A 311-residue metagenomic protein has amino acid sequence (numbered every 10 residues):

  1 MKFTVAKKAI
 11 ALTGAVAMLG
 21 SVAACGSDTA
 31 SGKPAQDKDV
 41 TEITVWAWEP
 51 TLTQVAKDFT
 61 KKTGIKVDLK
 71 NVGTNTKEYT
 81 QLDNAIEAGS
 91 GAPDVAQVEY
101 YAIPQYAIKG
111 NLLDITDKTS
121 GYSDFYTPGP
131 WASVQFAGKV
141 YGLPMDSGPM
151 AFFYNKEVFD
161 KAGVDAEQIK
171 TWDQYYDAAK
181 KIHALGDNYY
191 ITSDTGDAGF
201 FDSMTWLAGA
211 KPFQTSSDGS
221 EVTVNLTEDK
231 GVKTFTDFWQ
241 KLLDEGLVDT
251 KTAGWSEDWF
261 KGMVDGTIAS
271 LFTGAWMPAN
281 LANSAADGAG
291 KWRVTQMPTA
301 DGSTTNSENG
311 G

Functional and structural regions predicted by a protein language model:
M1-I43, K61: Short, low-complexity disordered leader/linker segments with a strong preference for bacterial N-terminal type II
D37-P50, I65-K70, D94-V95, Y141: Short, well-ordered beta-strand elements
D58-Y126, K161-G163, G262, G266-S270: Extracytoplasmic "Venus flytrap"/periplasmic binding protein-like
N84, A92-D94, S123-F159, Y190 (+1 more regions): A structural signal for short loop-to-beta-strand junctions that line the ligand-binding cleft of periplasmic/secreted
Y100-P149, M204-W206, K291: Hinge/lid segment of periplasmic solute-binding proteins
Y141-M145, M150, Y176-V224, G231 (+1 more regions): Extracytoplasmic/periplasmic solute-binding protein
D177-K180, E221-T252: Glycine-centered hinge/linker elements that transmit conformational signals in sensory and ligand-binding systems
D237, D244-V248, S284-G311: Extracytoplasmic/periplasmic substrate-recognition and gating elements
